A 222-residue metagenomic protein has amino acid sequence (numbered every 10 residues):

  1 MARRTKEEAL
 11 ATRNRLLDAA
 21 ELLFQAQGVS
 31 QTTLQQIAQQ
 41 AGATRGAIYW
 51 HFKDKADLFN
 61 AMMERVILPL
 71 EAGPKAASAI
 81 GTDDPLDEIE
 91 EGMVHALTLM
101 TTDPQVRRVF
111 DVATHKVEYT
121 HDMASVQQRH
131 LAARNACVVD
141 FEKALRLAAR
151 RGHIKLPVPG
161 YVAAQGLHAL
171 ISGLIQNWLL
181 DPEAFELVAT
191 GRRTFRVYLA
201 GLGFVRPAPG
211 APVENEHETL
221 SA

Functional and structural regions predicted by a protein language model:
M1-A11, R206-A222: N-terminal intrinsically disordered/low-complexity leader segments
M1-Q27, Q31-A43, A56-N60: Basic, helix-initiating cap at the start of DNA-binding domains
G42-F52: Short hydrophobic/aromatic patch on the recognition helix
F52, N60-V66: Alpha-helical DNA-contacting segments of helix-turn-helix folds
A61, K75-R108, G160, A164-L167 (+2 more regions): Hydrophobic alpha-helical connector segments
E71, K75, D83, D87 (+3 more regions): Amphipathic alpha-helical packing segments from all-alpha helical-bundle domains
T98-E142, H153: Short secondary-structure transition hinges
L99-T102, Y119, K143, L147 (+2 more regions): Amphipathic C-terminal alpha-helical segment
